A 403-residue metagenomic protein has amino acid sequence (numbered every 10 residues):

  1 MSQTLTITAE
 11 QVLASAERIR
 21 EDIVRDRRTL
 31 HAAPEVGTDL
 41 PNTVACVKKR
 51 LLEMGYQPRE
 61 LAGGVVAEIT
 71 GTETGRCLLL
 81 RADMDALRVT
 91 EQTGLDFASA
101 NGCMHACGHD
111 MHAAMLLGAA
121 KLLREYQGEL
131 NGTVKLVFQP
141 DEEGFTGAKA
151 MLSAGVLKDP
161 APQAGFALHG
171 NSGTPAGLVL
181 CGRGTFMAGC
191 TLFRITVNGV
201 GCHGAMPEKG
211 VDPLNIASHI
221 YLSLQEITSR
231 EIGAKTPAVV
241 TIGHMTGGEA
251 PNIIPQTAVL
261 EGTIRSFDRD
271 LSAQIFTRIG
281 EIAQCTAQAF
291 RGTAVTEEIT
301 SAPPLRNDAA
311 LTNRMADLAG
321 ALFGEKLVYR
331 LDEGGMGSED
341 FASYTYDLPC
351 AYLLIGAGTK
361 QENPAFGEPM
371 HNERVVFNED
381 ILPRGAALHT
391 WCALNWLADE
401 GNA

Functional and structural regions predicted by a protein language model:
M1-L5, N215-A403: Metal-dependent amide/peptide-bond hydrolase catalytic core, centered on the "pita-bread" metallohydrolase fold
S2-A106, D110, A114-N131: Acidic/His- and Gly-rich active-site-bordering loop/insert found across diverse amide/peptide-bond hydrolases
T8, S15, I19-D26, D39-R50 (+18 more regions): General structural feature for long, well-ordered alpha-helical segments within catalytic domains of soluble enzymes
L30, L80, H109, L136 (+7 more regions): Divalent metal-coordination and catalytic microenvironments
R59, R76-L79, V134-K135, P162-F166 (+2 more regions): Structural motif
V65, L87-M104, D110-M111, Y126-P255 (+2 more regions): Histidine/acidic-residue-rich, glycine-tolerant segments that coordinate divalent metal ions
L79-R81, F193-I195, Y352-A357: Non-cysteine beta-strand/loop elements that form the S-adenosyl-L-methionine
